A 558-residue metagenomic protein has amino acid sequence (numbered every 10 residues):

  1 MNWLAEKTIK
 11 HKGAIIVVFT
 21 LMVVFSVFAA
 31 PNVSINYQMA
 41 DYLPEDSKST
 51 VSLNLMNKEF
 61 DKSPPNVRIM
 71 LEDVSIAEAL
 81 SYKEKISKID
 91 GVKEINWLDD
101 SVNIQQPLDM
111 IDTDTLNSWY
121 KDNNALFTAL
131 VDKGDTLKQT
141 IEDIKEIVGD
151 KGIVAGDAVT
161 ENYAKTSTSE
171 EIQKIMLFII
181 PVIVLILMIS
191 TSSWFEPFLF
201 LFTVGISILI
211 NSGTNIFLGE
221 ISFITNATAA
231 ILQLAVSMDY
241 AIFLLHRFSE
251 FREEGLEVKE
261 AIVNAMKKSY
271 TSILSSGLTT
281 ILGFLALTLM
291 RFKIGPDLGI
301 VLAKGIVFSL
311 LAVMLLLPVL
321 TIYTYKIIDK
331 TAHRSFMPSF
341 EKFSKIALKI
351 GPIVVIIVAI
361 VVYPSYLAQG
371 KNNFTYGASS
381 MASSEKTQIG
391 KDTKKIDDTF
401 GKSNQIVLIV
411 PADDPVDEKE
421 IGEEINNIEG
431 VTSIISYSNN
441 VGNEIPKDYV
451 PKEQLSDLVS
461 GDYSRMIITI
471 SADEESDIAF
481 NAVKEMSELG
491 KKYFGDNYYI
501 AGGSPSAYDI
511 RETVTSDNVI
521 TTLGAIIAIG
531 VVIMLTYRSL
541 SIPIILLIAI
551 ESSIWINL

Functional and structural regions predicted by a protein language model:
M1-I35, D132-F374, K491-L558: Membrane-embedded transmembrane helical bundles of large multi-pass transporters/channels
I35-Y37, N103-I104: Surface-exposed, low-hydrophobicity interaction/linker segments
E45-A158, N373-I542, I548-L558: Structured non-transmembrane domains adjacent to transmembrane bundles in polytopic membrane proteins
